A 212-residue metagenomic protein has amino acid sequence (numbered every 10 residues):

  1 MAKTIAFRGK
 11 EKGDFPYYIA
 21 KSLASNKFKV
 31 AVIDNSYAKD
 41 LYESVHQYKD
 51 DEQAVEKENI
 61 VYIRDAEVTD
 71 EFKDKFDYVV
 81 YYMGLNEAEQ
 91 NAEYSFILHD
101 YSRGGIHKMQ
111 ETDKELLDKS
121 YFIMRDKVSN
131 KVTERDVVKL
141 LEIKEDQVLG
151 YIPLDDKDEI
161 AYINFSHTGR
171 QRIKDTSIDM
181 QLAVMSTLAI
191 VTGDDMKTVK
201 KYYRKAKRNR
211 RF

Functional and structural regions predicted by a protein language model:
A2-D14, K29-Q90: P-loop/Walker-type NTP enzyme "switch/lid" segment
A6-R8, I33-D34, V79-M83, S95-Y101 (+2 more regions): Conserved beta-strand segments of the P-loop GTPase G domain that flank and frequently precede/overlap
A20, A24-S25: Gly/Ala-rich phosphate-binding loop of Rossmann-like dinucleotide-binding domains, activating on the conserved
A38-E43, G105, S129-V137: Short, charged/polar "capping" segments at the starts of alpha-helices and the immediately preceding loops
D74, M83-R103, M109: Inter-motif core of Ras-like GTPase G domains
G105-D118, F122-D126: Conserved C-terminal guanine-recognition region of P-loop GTPase G domains, centered on the G4
D126-I173, S177, Q181: Beta-strand-loop-alpha "switch" segments that mediate conformational coupling across diverse proteins
I163-F212: NTP-binding/hydrolysis catalytic cores, primarily Walker-type P-loop NTPases
